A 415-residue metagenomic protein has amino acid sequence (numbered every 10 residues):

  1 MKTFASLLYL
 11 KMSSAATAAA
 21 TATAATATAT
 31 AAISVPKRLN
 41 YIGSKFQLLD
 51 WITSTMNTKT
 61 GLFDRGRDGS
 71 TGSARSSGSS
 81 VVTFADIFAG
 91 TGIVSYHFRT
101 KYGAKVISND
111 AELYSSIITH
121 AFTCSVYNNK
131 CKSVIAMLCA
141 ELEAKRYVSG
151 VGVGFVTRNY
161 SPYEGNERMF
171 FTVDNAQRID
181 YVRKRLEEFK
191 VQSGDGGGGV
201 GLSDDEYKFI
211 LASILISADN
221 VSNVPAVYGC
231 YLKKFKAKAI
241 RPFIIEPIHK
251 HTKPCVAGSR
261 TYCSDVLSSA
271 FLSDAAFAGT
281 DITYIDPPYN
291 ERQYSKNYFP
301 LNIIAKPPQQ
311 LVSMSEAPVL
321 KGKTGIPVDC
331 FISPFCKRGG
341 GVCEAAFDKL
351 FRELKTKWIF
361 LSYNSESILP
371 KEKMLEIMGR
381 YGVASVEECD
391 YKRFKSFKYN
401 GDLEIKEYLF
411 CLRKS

Functional and structural regions predicted by a protein language model:
K2-A15, A29-D64, V82-A85: S-adenosyl-L-methionine
S14-A32, L62-S80, V191-V200: Intrinsically disordered, low-complexity terminal tails and inter-domain linkers enriched for S/T/G/P/D/E
I52, V82-F98, S108-L113, A276-N297 (+1 more regions): Conserved proline-anchored active-site loop of SAM-dependent methyltransferases that bridges a beta-strand
K105-I107, A111-H251, S295-G341, A345-A346: Class I S-adenosyl-L-methionine-dependent methyltransferase module
D265: Conserved acidic residues
S268-F277: Short conserved loop adjoining the S-adenosyl-L-methionine
D329-Y381: Conserved Class I SAM-dependent methyltransferase catalytic core
K371-L375, G382-S415: Class I S-adenosyl-L-methionine
